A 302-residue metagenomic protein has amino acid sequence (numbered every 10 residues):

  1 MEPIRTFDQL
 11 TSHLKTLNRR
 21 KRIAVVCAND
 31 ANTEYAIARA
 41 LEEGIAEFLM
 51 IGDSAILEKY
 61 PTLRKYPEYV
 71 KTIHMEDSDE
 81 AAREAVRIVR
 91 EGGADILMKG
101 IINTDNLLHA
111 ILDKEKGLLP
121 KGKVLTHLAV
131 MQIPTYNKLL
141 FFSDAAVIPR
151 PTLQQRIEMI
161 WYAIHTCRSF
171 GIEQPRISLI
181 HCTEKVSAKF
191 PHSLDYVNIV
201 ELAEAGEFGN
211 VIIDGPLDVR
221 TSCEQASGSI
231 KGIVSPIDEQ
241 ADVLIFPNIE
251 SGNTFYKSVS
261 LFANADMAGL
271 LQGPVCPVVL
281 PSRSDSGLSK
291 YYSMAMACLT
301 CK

Functional and structural regions predicted by a protein language model:
M1-I237, D242-K302: Anion-binding alpha/beta catalytic cores of soluble intermediary-metabolism enzymes, centered on
